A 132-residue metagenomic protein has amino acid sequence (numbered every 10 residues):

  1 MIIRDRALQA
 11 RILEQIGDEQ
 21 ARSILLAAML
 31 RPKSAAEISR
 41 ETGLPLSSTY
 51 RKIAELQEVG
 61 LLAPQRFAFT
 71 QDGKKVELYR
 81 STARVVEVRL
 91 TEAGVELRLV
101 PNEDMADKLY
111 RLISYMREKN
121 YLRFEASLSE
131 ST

Functional and structural regions predicted by a protein language model:
M1-I2, I24, E130-T132: Secretory targeting signatures
D5-E19, S34, F67-L90: Short, cationic-aromatic polyanion-contact patches
R11-I12, I16-L44: N-terminal helix-turn-helix DNA-binding core of bacterial DNA-binding proteins
R40, Q57-E58: Alpha-helical residues within the helix-turn-helix
G60, R66: Glycine-centered, phosphate/nucleic-acid-interacting loop/turn motifs that mediate DNA/RNA or nucleotide
A83-T132: Amphipathic alpha-helical dimerization/coiled-coil segments that flank or bridge DNA-binding/regulatory modules
